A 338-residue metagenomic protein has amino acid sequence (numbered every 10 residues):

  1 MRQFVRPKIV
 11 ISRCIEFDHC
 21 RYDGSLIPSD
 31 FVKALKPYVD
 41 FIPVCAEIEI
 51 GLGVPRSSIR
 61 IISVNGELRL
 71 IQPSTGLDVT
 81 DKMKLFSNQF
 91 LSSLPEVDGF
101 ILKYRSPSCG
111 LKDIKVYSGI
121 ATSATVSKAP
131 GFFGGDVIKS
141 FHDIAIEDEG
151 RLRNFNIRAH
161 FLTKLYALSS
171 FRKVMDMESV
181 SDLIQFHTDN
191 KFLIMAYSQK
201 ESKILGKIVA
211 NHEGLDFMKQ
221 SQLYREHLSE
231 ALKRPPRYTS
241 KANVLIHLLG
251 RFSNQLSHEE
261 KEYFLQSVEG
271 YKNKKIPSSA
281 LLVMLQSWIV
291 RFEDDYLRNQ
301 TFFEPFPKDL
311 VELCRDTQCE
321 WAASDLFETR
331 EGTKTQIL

Functional and structural regions predicted by a protein language model:
F4-I9: Extreme N-terminal starter segment of soluble prokaryotic enzymes
S12, C45, I101-R105: Short beta-strand segments
R13-H19, L68-V79: Short, basic, glycine/proline-bearing loop/turn elements
H19-C20, G24-R69: N-terminal glycine-rich anion-binding loop in soluble enzyme alpha/beta folds
R60-G76, V116-S127: A charged helix-plus-loop insertion that forms the helical arch/lid used to bind and gate nucleic-acid substrates
T75-P95: Glycine-rich anion/phosphate-binding loops
S92-M175: Internal, conserved structured core segments that host functional sites
A145-E328, G332-L338: Acidic, Ser/Pro/Thr-rich low-complexity regulatory regions and the short amphipathic helical interaction modules they
